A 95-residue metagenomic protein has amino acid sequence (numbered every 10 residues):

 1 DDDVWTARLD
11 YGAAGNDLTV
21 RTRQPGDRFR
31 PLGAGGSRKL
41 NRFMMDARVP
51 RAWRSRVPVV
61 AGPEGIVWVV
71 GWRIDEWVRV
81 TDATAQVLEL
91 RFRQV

Functional and structural regions predicted by a protein language model:
D1-V95: Basic, glycine-rich polyanion-binding accessory segments appended to enzymes
